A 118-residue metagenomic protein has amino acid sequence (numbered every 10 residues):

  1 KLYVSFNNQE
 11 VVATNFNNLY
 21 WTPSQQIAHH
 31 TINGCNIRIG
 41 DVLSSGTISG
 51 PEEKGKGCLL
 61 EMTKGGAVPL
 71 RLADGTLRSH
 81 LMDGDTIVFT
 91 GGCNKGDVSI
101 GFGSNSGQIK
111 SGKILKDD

Functional and structural regions predicted by a protein language model:
K1-D118: Catalytic-pocket segment enriched in acidic/His residues
